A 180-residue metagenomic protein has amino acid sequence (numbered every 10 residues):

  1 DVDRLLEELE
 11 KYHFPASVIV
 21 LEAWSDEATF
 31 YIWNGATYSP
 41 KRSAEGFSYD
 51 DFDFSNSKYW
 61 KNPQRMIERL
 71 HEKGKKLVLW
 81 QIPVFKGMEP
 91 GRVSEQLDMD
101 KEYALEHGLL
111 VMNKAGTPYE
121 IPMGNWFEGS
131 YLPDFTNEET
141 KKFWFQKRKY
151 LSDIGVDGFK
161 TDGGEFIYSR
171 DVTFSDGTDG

Functional and structural regions predicted by a protein language model:
D1, L6-K11: Catalytic and substrate-binding clefts that recognize carbohydrates or anionic sugar/phosphate headgroups
P15-G180: Aromatic- and carboxylate-enriched substrate-binding clefts and catalytic-loop regions of carbohydrate-active enzymes
